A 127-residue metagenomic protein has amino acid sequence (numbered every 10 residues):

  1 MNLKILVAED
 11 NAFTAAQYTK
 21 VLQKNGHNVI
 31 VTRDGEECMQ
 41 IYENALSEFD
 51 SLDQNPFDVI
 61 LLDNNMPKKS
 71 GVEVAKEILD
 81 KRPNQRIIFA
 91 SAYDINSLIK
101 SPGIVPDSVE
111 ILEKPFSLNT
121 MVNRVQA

Functional and structural regions predicted by a protein language model:
E9: Conserved acidic carboxylate
A12-E37, I104, V109, L118: Two-component/phosphorelay signaling modules centered on CheY-like receiver
T19, E113-Q126: C-terminal output helix
V31-V59: Acidic, metal-coordinating helix/loop segments flanking the phosphotransfer/catalytic sites of two-component signaling
D34-E37, S70-V74: Acidic catalytic/metal-coordinating carboxylates
D63: Active-site residues of response regulator receiver
P67: The feature encodes the CheY-like receiver
A90-S91: Hydrophobic/aromatic residues positioned on beta-strands within the core alpha/beta folds
